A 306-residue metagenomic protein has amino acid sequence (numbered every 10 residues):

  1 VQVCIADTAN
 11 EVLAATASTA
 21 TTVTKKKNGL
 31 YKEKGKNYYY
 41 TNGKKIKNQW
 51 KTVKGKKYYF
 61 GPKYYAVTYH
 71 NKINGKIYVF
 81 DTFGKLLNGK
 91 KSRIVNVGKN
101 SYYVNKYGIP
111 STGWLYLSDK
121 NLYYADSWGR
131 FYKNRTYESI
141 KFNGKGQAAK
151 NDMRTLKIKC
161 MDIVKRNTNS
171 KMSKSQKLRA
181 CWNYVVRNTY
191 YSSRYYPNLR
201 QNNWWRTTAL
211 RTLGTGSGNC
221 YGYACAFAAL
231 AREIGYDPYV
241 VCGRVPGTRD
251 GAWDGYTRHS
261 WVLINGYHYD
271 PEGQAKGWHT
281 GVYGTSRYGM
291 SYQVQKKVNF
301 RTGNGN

Functional and structural regions predicted by a protein language model:
V1-T155, R249-N265, G273, Y292: Extracellular adhesion/carbohydrate-binding repeat motifs centered on closely spaced tryptophans
A15, N105, Y236-P238, N304: Short, basic/low-complexity N-terminal boundary segments at the transition from targeting/disordered tails
K150-C160, C181, Y288-Q295: Non-catalytic ligand/cofactor/substrate-binding and regulatory segments of enzyme domains
N151, N169, T215-G218: Short coil/turn segments at secondary-structure boundaries
T155-T212: Secondary-structure boundary elements
K177-C181, V185, G216-A231: Active-site nucleophilic cysteine motif
G222-S291: Hydrophobic/aromatic-rich core segments of domains that either
V282-N306: Low-complexity, Gly/Ser/Thr/Pro-rich intrinsically disordered linker/tail segments
